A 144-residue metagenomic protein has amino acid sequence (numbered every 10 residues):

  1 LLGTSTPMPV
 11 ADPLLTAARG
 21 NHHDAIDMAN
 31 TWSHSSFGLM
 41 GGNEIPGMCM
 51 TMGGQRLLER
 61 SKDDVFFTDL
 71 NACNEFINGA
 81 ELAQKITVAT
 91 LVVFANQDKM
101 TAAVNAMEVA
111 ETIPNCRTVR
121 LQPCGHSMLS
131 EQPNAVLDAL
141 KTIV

Functional and structural regions predicted by a protein language model:
L1-P7: A conserved short beta-strand
T4, C73, P123: Active-site loop/turn elements of alpha/beta-hydrolase fold enzymes, especially the short glycine-/histidine-rich
P7-V10, T16-K85: Conserved alpha/beta-hydrolase catalytic His-Asp/Glu region
A83-T87, E111-I113: Short, conserved loop/helix-junction motifs that constitute active-site signature segments in enzyme catalytic cores
I86, V92-F94, D98: Short beta-strand/loop motif that positions the catalytic acidic residue of the alpha/beta-hydrolase fold
K99-N105: Conserved alpha/beta-hydrolase "acid-adjacent" motif
M107-E108, N134: Active-site phosphate/pyrophosphate- and oxyanion-stabilizing loops and adjacent acidic/basic residues in soluble
P114-V144: Catalytic active-site module of serine/aspartate enzymes centered on a nucleophile-bearing elbow/loop
